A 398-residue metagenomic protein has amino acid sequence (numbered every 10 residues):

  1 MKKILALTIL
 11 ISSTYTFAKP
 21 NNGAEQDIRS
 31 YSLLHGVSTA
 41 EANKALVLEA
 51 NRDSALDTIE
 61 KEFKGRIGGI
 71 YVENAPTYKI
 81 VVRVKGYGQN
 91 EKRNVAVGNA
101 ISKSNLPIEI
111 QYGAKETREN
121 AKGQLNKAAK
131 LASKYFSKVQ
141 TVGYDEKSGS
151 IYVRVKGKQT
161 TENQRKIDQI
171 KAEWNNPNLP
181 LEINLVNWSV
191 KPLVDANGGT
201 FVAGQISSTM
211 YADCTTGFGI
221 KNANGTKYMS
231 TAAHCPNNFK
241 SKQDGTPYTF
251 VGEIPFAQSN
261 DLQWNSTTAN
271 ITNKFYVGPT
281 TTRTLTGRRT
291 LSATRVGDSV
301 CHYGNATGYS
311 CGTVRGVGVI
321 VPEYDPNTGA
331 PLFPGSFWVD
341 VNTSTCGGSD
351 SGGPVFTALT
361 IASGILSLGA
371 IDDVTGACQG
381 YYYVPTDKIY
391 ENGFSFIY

Functional and structural regions predicted by a protein language model:
M1-A18: Gram-negative bacterial Sec-dependent N-terminal signal peptides
N22, E49-D53, T161, R288-T294 (+1 more regions): Soluble non-cytosolic domains of exported or imported proteins
N22, R29-L34, N43-K44, R52 (+2 more regions): Short glycine/threonine-rich beta-strand-turn micro-motifs
V37, E41-K44, Y112-S133, S137-Y144 (+2 more regions): Protease-domain processing segments flanking chymotrypsin-fold serine proteases, especially trypsin-like
E62, N99-S104, L131, Q169-E173 (+2 more regions): Structured segments of extracytoplasmic/periplasmic soluble domains in secreted or envelope-associated proteins
G65, A75-K79, N105, S148 (+4 more regions): Extracytoplasmic
V81, E109, P180-N184, T313: Ser/Thr- (and often Asn-) enriched beta-sheet segments in non-cytosolic proteins
V186-Y398: Terminal interaction modules at protein C-ends
